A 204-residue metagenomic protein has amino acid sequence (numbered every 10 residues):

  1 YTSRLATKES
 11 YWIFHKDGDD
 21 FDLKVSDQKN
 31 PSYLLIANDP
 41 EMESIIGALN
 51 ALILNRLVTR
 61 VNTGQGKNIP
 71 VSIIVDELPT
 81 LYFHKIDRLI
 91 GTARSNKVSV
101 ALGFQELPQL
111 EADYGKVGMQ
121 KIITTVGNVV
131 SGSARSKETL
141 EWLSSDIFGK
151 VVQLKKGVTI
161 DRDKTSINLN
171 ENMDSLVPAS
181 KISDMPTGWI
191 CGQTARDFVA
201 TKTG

Functional and structural regions predicted by a protein language model:
Y1-V98, S180-P186, I190-T201: P-loop NTPase motor domains
D22-K24, P31, R88, E111-G204: P-loop NTPase motor core of the ASCE superfamily
L35, V100-L102, S131: Structural recognition of the beta-strand scaffold that forms the well-ordered cores of secreted hydrolase catalytic
D39, L78, Q105-L107, A134: Histidine- and/or cysteine-centered catalytic micro-motif in compact active-site loops
I46, N50, V61, A93 (+4 more regions): Small-side-chain structural scaffolding
G64-V71, L102-Q105, L154-R162: A generic structural motif
A93-D113: Sensor-1/coupling segment of RecA-like P-loop NTPase cores
